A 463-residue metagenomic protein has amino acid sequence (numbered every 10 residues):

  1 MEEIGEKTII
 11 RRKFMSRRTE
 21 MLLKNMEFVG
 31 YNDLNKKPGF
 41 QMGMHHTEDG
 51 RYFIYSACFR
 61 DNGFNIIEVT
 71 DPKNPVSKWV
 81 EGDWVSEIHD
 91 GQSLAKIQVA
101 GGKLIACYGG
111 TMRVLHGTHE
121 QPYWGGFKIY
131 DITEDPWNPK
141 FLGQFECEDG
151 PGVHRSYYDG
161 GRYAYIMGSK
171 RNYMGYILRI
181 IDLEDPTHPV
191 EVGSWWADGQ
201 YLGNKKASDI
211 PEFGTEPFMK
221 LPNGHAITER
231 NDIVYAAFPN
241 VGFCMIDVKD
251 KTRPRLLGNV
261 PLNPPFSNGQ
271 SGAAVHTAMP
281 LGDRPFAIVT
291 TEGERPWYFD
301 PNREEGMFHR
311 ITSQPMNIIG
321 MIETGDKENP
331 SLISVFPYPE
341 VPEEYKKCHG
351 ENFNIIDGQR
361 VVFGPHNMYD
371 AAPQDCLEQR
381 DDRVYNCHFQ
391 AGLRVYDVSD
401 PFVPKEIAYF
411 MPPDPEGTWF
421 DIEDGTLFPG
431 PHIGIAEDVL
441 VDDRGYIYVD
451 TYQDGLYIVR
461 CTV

Functional and structural regions predicted by a protein language model:
M1-V463: Feature marking well-ordered beta-strand scaffolds used for ligand recognition
